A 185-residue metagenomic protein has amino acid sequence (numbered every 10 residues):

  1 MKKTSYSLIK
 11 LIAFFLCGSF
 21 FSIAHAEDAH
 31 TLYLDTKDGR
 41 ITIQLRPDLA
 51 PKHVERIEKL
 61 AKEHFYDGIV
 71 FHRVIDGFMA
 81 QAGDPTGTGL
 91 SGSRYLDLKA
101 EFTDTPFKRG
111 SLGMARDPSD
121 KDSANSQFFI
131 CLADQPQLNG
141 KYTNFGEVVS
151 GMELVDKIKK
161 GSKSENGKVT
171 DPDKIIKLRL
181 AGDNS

Functional and structural regions predicted by a protein language model:
M1-I12: Bacterial N-terminal signal peptides that target proteins for export
K10-F20: Bacterial N-terminal signal peptides
S22-S185: Cyclophilin-like peptidyl-prolyl cis-trans isomerases
